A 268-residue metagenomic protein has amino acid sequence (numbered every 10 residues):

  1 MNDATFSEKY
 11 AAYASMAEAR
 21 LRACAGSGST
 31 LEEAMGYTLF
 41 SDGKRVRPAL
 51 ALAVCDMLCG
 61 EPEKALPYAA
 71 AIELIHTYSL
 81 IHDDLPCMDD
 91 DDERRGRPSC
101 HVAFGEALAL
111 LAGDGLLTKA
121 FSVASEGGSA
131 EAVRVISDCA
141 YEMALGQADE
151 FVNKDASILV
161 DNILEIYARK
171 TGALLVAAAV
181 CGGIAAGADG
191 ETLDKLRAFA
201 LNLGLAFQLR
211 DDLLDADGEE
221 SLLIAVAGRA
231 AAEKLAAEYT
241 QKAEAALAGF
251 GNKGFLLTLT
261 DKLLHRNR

Functional and structural regions predicted by a protein language model:
M1-R268: All-alpha prenyltransferase/terpene-synthase fold signal
